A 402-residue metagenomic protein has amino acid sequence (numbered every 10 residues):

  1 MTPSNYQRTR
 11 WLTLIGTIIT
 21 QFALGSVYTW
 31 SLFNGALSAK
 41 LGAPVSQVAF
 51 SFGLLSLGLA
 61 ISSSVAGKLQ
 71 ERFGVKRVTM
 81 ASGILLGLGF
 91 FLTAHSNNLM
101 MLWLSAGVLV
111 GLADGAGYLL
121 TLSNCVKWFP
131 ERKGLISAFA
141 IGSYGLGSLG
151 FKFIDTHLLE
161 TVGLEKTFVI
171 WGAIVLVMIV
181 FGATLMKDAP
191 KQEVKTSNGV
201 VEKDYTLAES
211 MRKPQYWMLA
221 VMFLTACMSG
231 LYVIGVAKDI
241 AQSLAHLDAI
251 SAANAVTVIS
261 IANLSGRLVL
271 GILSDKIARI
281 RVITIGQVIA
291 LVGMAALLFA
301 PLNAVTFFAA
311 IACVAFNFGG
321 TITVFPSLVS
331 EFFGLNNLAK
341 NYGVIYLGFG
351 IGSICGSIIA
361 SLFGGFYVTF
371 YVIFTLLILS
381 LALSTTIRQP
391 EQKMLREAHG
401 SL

Functional and structural regions predicted by a protein language model:
W30-N34, A208-L268: Extracytoplasmic gate region of multi-pass secondary transporters
L37, G115-F129, I136-S137, G320-F333: Intracellular juxtamembrane helix-capping segments at the cytosolic ends of symmetry-related transmembrane helices
S62-V75, R267-A278, G364: Helix-to-loop junctions at the C-terminal end of transmembrane segments in multipass secondary transporters
R77-F91, R281-A296: Structural signature of the two symmetry-related core transmembrane helices
M100-A116, L224, T306-G319: Hydrophobic core of transmembrane alpha-helices in multi-pass small-molecule transporters, especially MFS/SLC-type
F139, S143-D188: Helix-loop-helix hairpin linking two adjacent transmembrane segments in secondary transporters
S148, F332-G365: A late C-terminal transmembrane helix in Major Facilitator Superfamily
G172-S197, S380-R388: C-terminal membrane-cytosol helix-exit motif in multi-pass small-molecule transporters
